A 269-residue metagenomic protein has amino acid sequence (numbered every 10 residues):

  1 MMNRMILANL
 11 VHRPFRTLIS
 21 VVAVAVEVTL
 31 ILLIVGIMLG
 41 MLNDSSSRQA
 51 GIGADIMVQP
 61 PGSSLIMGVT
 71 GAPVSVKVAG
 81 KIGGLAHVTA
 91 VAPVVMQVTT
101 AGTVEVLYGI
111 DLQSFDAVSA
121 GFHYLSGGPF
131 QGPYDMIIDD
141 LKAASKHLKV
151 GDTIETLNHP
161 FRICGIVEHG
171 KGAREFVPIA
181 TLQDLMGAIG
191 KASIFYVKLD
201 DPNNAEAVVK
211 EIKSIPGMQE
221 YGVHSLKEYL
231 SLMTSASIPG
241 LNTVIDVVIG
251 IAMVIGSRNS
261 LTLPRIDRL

Functional and structural regions predicted by a protein language model:
M1-T29, L42, S47, L232-S235: N-terminal Sec/SRP start-transfer signal
I6, I37, M41, L182 (+1 more regions): Hydrophobic alpha-helical interface/terminus motif in multipass membrane transporters
V26-I37, A252-S260: Hydrophobic alpha-helical membrane-associated segments
T29-V106, K210-P216, E220-Y221: Hydrophobic, regular-secondary-structure patches
S45-R48, E211-L261, I266-L269: Peri-transmembrane interface segments
I56, K142-A143, C164-H169, G190-G217 (+1 more regions): A short beta-strand structural signal in non-transmembrane regions
L65-P73, G102-V106, F115-A120, G132-Y134 (+4 more regions): Solvent-exposed, non-transmembrane alpha-helical starts
V94-V95, T103-D111, H123-T181, K191: Hydrophobic secondary-structure segments that place a key small or acidic residue at a functional site
